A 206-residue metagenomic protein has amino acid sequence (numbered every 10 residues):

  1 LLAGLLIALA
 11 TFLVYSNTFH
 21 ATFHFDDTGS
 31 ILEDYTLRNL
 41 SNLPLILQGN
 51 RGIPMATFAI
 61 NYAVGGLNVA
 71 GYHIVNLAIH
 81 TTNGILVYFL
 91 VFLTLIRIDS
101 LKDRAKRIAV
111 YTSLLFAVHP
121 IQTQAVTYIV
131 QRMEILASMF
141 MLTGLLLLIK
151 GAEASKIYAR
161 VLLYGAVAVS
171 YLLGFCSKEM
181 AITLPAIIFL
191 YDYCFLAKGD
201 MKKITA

Functional and structural regions predicted by a protein language model:
L1-A206: Polytopic membrane enzymes that build or remodel cell-surface glycoconjugates and lipids
